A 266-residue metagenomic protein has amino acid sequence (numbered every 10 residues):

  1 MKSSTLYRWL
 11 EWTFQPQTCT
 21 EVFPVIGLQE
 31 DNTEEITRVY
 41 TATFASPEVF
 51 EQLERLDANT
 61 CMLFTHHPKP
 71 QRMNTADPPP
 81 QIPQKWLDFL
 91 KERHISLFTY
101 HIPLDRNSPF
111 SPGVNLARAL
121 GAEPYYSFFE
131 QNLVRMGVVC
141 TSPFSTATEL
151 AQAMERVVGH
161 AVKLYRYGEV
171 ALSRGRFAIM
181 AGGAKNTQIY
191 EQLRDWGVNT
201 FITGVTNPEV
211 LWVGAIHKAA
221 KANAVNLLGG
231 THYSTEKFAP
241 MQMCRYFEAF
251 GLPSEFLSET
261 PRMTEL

Functional and structural regions predicted by a protein language model:
M1-L266: Active-site catalytic microenvironments in core metabolic enzymes, especially phosphate/sugar-handling
